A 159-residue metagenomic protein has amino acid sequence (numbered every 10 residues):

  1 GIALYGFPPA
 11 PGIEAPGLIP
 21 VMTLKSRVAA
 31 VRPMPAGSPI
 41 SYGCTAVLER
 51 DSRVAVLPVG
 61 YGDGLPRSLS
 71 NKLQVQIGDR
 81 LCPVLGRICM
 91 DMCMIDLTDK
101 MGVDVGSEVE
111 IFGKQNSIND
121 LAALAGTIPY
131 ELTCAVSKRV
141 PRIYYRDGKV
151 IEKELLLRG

Functional and structural regions predicted by a protein language model:
G1-G159: Active-site anion/phosphate-binding pocket segments in diverse small-molecule metabolic enzymes
